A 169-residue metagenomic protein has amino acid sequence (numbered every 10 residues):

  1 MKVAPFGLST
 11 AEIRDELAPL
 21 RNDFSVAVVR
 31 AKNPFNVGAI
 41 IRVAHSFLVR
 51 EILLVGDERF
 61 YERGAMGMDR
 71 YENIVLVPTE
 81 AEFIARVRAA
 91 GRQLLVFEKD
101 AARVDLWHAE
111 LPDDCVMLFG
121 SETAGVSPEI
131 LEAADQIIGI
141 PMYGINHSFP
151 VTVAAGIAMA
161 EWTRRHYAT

Functional and structural regions predicted by a protein language model:
M1-T169: Post-transcriptional modification and biogenesis factors for structured RNAs of the translation apparatus
